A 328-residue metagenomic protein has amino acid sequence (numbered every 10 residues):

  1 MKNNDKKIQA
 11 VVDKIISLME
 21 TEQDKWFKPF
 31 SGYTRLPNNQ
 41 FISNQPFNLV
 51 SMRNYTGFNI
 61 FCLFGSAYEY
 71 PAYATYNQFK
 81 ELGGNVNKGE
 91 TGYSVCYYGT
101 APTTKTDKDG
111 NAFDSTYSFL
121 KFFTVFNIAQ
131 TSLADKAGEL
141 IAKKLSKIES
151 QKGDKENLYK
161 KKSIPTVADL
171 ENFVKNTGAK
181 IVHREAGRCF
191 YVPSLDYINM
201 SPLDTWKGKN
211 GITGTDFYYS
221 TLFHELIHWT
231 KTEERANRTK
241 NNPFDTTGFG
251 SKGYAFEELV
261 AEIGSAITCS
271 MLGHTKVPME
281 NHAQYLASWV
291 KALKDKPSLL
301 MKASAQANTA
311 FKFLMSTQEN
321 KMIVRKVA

Functional and structural regions predicted by a protein language model:
M1-A328: N-terminal accessory/interface modules of nucleic-acid-binding and processing proteins
